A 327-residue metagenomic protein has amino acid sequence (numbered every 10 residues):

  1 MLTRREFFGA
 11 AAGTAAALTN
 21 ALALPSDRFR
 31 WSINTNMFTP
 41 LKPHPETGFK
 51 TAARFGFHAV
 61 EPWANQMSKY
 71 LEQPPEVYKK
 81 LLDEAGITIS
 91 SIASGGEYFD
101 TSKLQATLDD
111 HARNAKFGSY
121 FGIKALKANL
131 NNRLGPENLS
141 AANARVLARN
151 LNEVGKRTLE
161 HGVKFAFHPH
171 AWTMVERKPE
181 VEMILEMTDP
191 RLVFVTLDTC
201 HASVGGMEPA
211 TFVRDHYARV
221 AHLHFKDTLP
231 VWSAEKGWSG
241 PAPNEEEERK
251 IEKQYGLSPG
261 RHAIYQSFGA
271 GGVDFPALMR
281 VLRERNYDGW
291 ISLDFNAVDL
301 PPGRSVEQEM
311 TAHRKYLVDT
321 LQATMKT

Functional and structural regions predicted by a protein language model:
L2-A17, L22-R30, M37, H44-A53 (+3 more regions): Histidine-acidic metal/acid-base catalytic patches
A11-P25, T39, F49-K50, D83-E84 (+2 more regions): Active-site acidic/histidine proton-transfer and metal-coordination neighborhood in alpha/beta enzyme cores
N36-F38, W63-N65, S94-E97, N131-R133 (+4 more regions): Active-site beta-loop-alpha junctions enriched in small/polar residues
H58, T88, K124, A221 (+1 more regions): Short acidic/polar active-site loop segments enriched in Thr and Asp
E61-K79, R133-G135: Glycine-rich, proline-tolerant flexible connector loops at the mouths of alpha/beta enzymes
Y70-E76, K103-Q105, G303: Metal-dependent catalytic neighborhoods of phosphoester/phosphodiester hydrolases
G96-L104, Q266-G269: The substrate-binding groove and active-site-proximal loops of carbohydrate-active enzymes, especially glycoside
